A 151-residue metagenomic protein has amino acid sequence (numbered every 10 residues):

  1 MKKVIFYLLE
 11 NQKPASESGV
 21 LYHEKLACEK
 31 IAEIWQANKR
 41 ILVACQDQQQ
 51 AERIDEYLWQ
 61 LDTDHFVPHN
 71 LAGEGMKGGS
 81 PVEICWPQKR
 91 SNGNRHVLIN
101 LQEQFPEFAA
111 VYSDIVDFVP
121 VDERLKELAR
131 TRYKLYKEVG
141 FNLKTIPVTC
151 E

Functional and structural regions predicted by a protein language model:
M1-P14, Q36, I84, F105 (+3 more regions): ASCE RecA-like P-loop NTPase motor cores that couple ATP hydrolysis to mechanical translocation on nucleic acids
M1-Q46: Long, hydrophobic N-terminal alpha-helical segment
V20, K25, Q50-R53, V67-L71: Short Lys/Arg-rich amphipathic alpha-helical segments
V43, V82-C85, R95-L101: Short, hydrophobic beta-strand segments that form beta-sheet elements in well-ordered domains
I54-G93: Helix-adjacent hinge/juxtasegments
P81, R95-H96, Y112-D117: Active-site regions of enzymes building and remodeling cell-envelope glycoconjugates
R90-R95, N100-V111: SF2 helicase motor core recognition
S113-E151: Glycine-rich, aromatic-bearing surface loops/beta-hairpins
